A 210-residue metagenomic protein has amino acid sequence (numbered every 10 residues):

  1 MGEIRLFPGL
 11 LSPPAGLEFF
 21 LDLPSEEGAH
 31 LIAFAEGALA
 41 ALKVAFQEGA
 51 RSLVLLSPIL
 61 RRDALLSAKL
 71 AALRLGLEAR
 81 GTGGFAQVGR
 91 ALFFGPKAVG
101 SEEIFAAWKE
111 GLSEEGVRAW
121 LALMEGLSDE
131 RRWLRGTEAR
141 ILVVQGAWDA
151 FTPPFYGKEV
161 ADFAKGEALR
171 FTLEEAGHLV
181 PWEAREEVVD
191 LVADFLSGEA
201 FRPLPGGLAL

Functional and structural regions predicted by a protein language model:
M1-S25: Conserved HGGG/HGGXW glycine-rich cap/lid loop of the alpha/beta-hydrolase fold
L10, A147-D149, E175-G177: Acidic beta-to-alpha connecting loop that harbors the catalytic carboxylate
F46, L53-R80: Flexible "cap/lid" loop of the alpha/beta hydrolase fold
A64-L66, T82-R135: Conserved alpha/beta-hydrolase catalytic His-Asp/Glu region
T137, V143-Q145, D149: Short beta-strand/loop motif that positions the catalytic acidic residue of the alpha/beta-hydrolase fold
A150-Y156: Conserved alpha/beta-hydrolase "acid-adjacent" motif
D162-L179: Catalytic histidine neighborhood in serine/cysteine hydrolases with alpha/beta-hydrolase-type architecture
A176-V189: Catalytic histidine-centered segment of alpha/beta-hydrolase-like enzymes
